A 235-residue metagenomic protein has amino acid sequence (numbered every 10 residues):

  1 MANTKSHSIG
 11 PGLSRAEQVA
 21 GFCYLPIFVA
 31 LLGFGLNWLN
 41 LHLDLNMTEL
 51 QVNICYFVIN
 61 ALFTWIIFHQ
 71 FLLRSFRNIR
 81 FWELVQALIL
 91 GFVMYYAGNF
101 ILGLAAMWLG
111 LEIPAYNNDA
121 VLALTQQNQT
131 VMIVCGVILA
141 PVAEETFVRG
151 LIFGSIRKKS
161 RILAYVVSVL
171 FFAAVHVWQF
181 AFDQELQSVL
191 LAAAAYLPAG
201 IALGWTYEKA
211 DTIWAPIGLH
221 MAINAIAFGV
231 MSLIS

Functional and structural regions predicted by a protein language model:
A2-I27, E49, Q70-F100, L104 (+1 more regions): Interfacial transmembrane-helix boundary/kink motif in multi-pass membrane proteins
V19-Q70, Y116-A123, V131: Alpha-helical transmembrane segments in multi-pass membrane proteins
I27-N37, F92-F100, V169-W178, A222-V230: Aromatic-anchored segments of alpha-helical transmembrane domains
A30-N53, M107, F180-S188, G229-S235: Juxtamembrane/transmembrane-helix boundary motifs at the membrane-water interface
L39-T48, M107-E112, I156-V166: Membrane interface segments of multi-pass transport proteins and intramembrane proteases
D44-L45, L72-A140: Juxtamembrane helix-loop-helix connectors linking adjacent transmembrane helices in multi-pass membrane enzymes
T64-R74, T206-K209: Structural signal for the C-terminal ends of transmembrane alpha-helices and the immediately following loop
Q129-S235: Transmembrane helix-loop-helix hairpins at the membrane interface of multi-pass integral membrane proteins
